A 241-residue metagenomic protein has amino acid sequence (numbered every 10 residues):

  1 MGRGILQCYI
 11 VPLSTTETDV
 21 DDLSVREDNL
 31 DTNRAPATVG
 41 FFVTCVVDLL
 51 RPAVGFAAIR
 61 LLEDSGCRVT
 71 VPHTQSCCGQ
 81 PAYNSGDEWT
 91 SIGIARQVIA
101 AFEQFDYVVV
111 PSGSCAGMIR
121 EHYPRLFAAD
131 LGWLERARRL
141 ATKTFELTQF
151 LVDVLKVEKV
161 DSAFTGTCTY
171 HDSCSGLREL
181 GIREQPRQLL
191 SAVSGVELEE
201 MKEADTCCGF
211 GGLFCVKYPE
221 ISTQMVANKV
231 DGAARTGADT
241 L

Functional and structural regions predicted by a protein language model:
G4-T240: Iron-sulfur cluster-binding electron-transfer modules in prokaryotic oxidoreductases
